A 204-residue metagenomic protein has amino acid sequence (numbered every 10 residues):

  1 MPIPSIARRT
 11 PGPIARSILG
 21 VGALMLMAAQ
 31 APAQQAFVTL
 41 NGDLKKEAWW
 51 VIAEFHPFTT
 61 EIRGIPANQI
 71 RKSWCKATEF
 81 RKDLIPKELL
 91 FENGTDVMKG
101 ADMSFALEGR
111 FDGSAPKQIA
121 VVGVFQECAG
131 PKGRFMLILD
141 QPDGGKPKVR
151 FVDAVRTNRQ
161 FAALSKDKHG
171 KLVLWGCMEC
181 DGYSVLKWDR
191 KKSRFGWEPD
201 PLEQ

Functional and structural regions predicted by a protein language model:
M1-I14: N-terminal secretory signal peptides that target proteins for export/translocation
R16-A28: Bacterial N-terminal signal peptides
Q30-F80, G145-P147, A154-Q204: Acidic, small-residue rich beta-repeat scaffolds with periodic aromatic anchors
F91-F105, D153-S165: Repeat-based blade/solenoid architectures
A106-S114: Acidic, divalent-cation-chelating loop motifs in proteins
G113-G123, K168-W175: Acidic/hydrophobic-patterned starts of short beta strands in beta-sheet-rich repeat architectures
Q126-A129, E179: Short glycine/acidic-enriched loop and turn motifs that connect beta-strands
G133-L139: Short, surface-exposed beta-strand/strand-loop-strand elements in extracellular ectodomains
